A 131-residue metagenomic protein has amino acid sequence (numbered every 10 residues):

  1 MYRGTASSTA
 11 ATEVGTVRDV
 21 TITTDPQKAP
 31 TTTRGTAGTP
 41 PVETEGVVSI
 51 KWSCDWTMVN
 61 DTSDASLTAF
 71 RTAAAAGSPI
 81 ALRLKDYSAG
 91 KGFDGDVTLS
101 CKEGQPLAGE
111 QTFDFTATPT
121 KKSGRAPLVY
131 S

Functional and structural regions predicted by a protein language model:
M1-T57, D94-D114: Solvent-exposed edge beta-strands and adjacent loop segments that serve as assembly or binding interfaces
Y2-S8, L84-A89, P119: Short acidic, glycine-rich loop/turn motifs
S8-A11, S63-A65, S88-G95, G124-L128: Short, surface-exposed beta-strand/loop "edge" segments at domain boundaries and coil↔beta transitions
P26, M58-T62, D86-S88, C101-Q105 (+1 more regions): Beta-strand elements of well-folded, non-transmembrane domains
W52-A69: Charged, amphipathic alpha-helical segments
D55-T57, P79-R83, D114-T118: Secondary-structure boundary/capping motif
A65-T98: Short, acidic/charged, Gly/Pro-enriched secondary-structure junctions
Q111-S131: Protruding loop/beta-arch "assembly-hinge" segments enriched in small, turn-prone residues
